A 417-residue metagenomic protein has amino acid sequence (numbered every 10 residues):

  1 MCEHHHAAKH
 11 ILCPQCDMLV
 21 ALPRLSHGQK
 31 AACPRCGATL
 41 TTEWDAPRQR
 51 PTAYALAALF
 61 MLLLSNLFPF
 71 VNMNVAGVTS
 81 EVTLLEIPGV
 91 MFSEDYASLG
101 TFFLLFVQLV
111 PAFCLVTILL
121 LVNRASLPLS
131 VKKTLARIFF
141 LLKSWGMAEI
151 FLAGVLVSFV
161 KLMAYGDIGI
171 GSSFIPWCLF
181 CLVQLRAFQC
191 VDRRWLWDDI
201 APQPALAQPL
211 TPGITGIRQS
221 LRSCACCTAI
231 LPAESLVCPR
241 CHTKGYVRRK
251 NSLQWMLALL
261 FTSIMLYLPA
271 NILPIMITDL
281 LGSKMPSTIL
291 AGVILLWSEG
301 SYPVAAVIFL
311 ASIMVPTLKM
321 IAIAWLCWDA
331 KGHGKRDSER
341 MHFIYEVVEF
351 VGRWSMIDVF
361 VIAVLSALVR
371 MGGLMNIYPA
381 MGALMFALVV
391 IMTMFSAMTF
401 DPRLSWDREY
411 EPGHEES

Functional and structural regions predicted by a protein language model:
M1-S417: Long C-terminal interaction/binding lobes of large macromolecular proteins
